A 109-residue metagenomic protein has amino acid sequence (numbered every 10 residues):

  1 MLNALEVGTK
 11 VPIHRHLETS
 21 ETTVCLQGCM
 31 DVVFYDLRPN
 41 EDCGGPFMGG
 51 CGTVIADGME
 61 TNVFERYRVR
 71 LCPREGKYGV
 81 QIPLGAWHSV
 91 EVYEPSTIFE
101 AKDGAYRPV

Functional and structural regions predicted by a protein language model:
M1-I13, T19: A short glycine-rich, His/Asp/Glu-containing loop-to-beta-strand
L2, T22, S89: Short, surface-exposed charged micro-motifs
L5-G8, G76-K77, P83-G85: Tight coil/turn sites that cap or link beta-strands
V7, E18-N40, F47-G50, V54-D57: Glycine- and acidic-residue-biased ligand/ion/polar-headgroup-sensing regions
V11, Y67-V69, Y78-V80: Short beta-strand segments
P12-H14, V32-V33, V80-I82, H88-Y93 (+1 more regions): Short beta-strand His + acidic residue motifs that chelate non-heme Fe in jelly-roll/DSBH and cupin folds
P39-R74, W87-V109: Double-stranded beta-helix
